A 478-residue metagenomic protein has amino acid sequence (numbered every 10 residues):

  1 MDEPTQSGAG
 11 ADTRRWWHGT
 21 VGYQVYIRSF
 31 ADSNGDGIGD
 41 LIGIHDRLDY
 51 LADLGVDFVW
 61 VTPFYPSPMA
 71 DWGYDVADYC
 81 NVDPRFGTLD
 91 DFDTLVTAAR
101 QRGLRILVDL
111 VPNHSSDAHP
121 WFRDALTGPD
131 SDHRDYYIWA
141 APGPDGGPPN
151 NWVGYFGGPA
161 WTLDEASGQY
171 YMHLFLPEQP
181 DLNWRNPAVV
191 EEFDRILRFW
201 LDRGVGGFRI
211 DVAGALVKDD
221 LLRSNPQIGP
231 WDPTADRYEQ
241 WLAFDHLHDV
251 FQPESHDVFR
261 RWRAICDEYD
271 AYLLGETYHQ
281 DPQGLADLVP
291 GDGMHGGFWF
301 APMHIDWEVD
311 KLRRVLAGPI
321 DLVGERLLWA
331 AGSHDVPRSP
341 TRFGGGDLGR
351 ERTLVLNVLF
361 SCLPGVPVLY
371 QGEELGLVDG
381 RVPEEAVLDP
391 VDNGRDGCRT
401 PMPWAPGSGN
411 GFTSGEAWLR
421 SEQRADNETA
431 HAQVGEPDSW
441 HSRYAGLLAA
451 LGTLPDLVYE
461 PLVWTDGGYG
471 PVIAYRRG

Functional and structural regions predicted by a protein language model:
D2-R198, D202, A215-Q280, M402: Acidic/aromatic-lined carbohydrate-recognition and catalytic surfaces of CAZymes acting on diverse glycans
E3, W16-H18, L221, P226-H248 (+5 more regions): Loop/helix patches that line or flank the sugar-binding groove of alpha-linked glycan CAZymes
V59, F208-I210: Hydrophobic residues within beta-strands of alpha/beta enzymes
S67-P68, H114-S116, P159-A160, R209 (+7 more regions): Flexible loop/turn segments at secondary-structure boundaries
L107-V108, R209, L274, A330 (+1 more regions): Generic enzyme active-site microenvironment
S116-L126, D267, Y272-W307, L377-D389: Substrate-binding cleft/loops of secretory-pathway carbohydrate-active enzymes
D236, V309-R326: Glycoside hydrolase catalytic-domain groove-lining segments
